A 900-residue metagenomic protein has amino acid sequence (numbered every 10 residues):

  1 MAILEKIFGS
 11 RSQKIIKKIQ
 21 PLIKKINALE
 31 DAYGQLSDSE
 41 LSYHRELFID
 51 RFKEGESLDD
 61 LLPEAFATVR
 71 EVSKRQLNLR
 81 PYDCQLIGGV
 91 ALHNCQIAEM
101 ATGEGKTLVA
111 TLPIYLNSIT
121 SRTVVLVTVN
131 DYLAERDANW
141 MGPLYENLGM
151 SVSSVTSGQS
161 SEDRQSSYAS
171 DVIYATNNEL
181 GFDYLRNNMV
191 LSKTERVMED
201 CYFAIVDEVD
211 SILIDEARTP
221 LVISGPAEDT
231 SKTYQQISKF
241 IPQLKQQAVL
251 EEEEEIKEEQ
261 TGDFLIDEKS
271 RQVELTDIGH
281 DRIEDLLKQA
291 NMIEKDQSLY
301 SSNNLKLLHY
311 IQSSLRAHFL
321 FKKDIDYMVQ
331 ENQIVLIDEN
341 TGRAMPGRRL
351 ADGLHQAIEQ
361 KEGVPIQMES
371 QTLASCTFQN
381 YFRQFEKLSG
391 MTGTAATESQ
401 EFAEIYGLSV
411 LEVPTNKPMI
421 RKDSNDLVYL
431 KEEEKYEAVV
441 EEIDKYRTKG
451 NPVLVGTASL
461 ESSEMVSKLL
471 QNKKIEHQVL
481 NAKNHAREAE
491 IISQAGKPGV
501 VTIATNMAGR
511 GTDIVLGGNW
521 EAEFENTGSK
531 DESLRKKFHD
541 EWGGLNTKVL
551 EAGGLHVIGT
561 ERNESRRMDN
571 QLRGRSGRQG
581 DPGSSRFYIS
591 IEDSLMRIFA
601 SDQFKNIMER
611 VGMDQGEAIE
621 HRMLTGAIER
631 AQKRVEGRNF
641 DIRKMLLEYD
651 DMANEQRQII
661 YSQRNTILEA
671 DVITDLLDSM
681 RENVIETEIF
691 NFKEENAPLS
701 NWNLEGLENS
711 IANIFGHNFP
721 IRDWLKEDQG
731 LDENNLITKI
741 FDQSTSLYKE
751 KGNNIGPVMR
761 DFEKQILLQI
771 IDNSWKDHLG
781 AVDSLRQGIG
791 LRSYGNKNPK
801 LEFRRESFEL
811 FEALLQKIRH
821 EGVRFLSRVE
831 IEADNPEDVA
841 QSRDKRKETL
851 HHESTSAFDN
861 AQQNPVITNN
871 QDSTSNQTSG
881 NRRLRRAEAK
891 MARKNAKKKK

Functional and structural regions predicted by a protein language model:
M1-S590, S594-G612, S662, N683: Conserved P-loop NTPase motor core
Y327-V335, T341-R348, L550, I558 (+3 more regions): Extended, charged helical/alpha-beta scaffold domains that provide interaction surfaces
